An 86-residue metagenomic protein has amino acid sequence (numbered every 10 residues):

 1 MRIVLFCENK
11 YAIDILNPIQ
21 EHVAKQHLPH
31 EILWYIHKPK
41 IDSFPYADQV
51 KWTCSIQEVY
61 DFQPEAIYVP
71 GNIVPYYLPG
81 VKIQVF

Functional and structural regions predicted by a protein language model:
M1: Nucleotide donor/acceptor-binding cores
V4-F86: Active-site and donor-binding regions of nucleotide-sugar-utilizing enzymes
